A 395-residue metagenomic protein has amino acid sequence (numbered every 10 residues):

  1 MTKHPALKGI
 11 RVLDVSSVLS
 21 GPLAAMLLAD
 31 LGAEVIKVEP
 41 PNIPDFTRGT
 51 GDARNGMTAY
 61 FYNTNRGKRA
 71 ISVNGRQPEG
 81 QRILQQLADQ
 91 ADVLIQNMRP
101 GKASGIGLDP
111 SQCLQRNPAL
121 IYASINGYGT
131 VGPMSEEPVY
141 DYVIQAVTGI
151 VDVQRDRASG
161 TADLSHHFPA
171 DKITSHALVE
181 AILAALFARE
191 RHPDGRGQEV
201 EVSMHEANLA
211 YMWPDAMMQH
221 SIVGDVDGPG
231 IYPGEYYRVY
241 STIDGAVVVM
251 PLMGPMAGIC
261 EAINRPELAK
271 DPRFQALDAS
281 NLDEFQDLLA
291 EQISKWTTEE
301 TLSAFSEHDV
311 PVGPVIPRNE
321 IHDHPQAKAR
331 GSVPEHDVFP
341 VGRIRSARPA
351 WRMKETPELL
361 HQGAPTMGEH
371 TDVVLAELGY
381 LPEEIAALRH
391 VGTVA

Functional and structural regions predicted by a protein language model:
M1-H192, L288, T366, D372-A395: N-terminal helix-loop segment corresponding to the beta1-alpha1 unit of nucleotide/adenylate-binding folds
M1-R11, S241, E320-A395: Terminal low-complexity tails and localization/encapsulation signals of metabolic enzymes
V35, S306-E320, L381-A386: Short, well-structured beta-strand/strand-turn elements
N42, Y128-G129, M204-L209, D244-A246 (+2 more regions): Glycine-rich beta-alpha junction loops
T130, S159-P169, E190-N208, V226-Y232 (+1 more regions): Conserved Rossmann-fold dehydrogenase catalytic segment
S175-Q198, P214-H220, C260-E267: Oxidoreductase and adenylate-handling cofactor-binding alpha/beta cores
L209-G228: Active-site-adjacent elements of ketosynthase-type condensing enzymes
E235-H308, V312: Aromatic-enriched alpha-helical interface/lid elements that frame and gate functional surfaces
